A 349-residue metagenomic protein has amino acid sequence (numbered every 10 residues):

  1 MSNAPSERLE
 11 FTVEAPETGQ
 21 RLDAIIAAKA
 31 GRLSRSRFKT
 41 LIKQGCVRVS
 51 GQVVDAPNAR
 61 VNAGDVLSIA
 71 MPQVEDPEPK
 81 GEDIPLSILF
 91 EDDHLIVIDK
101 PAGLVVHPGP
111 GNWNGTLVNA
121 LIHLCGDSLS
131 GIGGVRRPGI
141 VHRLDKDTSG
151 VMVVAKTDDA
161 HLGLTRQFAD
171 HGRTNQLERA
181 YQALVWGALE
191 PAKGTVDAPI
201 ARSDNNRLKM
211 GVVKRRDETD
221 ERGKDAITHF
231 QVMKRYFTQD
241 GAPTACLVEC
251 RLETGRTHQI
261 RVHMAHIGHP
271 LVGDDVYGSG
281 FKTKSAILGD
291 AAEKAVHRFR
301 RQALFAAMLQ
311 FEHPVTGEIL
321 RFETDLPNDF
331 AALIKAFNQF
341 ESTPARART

Functional and structural regions predicted by a protein language model:
S2-T349: RNA pseudouridine synthases
